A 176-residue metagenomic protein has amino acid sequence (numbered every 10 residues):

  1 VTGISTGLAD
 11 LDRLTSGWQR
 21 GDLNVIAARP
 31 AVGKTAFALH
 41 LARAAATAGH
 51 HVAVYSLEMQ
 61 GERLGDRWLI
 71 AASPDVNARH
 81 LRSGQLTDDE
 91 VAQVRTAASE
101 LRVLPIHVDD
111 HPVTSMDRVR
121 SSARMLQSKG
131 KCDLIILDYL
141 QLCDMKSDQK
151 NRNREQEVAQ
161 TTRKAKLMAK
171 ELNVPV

Functional and structural regions predicted by a protein language model:
V1-R13: N-terminal pre-Walker A segment at the start of P-loop NTPase domains
R13, H40, A44-K131, M145: Cytosolic-facing regulatory segments adjacent to core modules
Q19-N24, H50: Pre-Walker A (Motif I) flank of P-loop NTPase domains
A27-A28: The Walker A (P-loop) glycine that initiates the GxxxxGKT/S ATP-binding motif of P-loop NTPases
A31: Walker A (P-loop) phosphate-binding loop of P-loop NTPases
K34-T35: Conserved lysine of the Walker
R43-T47, Q156-V176: Substrate-engagement module of ASCE P-loop NTPases
